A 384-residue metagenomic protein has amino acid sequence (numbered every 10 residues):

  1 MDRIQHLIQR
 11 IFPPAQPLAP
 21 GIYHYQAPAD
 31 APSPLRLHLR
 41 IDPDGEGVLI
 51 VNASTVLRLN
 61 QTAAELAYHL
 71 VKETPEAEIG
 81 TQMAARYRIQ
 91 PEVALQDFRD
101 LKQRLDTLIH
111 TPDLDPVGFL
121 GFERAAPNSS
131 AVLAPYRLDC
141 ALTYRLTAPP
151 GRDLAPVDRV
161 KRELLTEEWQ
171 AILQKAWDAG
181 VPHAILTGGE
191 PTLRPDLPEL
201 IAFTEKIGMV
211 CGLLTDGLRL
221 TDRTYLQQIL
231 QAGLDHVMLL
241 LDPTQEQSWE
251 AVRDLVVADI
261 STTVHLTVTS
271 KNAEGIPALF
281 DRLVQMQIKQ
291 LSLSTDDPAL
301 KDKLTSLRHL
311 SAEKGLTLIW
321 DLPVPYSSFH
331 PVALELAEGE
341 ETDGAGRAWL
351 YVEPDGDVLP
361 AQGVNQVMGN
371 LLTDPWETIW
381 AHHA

Functional and structural regions predicted by a protein language model:
M1-Y68, S129-V132: Acidic, low-complexity/disordered tracts enriched in E/D and polar residues
D2-R10, T55-C140: Long, charge-rich, low-complexity alpha-helical segments
S130-E168, A179: Canonical Radical SAM [4Fe-4S] cluster-binding loop centered on the CxxxCxxC motif and its immediate flanking residues
A155, T166-T187, R194-L300: Radical SAM/AdoMet-radical enzyme domain recognition
K303-V332, D357-A384: C-terminal accessory region of radical SAM enzymes
L336-G344: Short loop/turn motifs at secondary-structure junctions and domain boundaries
D343-R347, N365: Short, small/polar residue-rich loop motifs at catalytic or cofactor-binding pockets
V352-E353: Short, acidic, Ser/Thr-enriched surface-loop or helix-capping motifs
